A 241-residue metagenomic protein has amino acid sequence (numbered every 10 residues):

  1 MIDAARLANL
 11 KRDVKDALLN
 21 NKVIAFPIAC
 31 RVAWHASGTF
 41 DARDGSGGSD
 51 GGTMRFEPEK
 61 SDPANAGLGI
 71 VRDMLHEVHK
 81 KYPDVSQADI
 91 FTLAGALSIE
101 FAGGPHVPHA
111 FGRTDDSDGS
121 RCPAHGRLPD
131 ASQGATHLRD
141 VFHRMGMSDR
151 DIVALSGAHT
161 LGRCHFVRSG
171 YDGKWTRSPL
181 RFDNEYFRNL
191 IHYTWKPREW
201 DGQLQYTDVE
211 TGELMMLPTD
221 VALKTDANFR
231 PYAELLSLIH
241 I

Functional and structural regions predicted by a protein language model:
M1-I239: Catalytic cores of secreted/periplasmic or lumenal enzymes
